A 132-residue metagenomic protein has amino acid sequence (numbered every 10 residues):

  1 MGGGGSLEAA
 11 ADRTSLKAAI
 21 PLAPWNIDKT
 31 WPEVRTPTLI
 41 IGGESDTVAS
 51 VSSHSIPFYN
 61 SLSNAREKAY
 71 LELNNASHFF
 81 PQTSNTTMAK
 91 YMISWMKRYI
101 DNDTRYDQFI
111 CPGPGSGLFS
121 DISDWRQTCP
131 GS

Functional and structural regions predicted by a protein language model:
M1-V34: Primarily recognizes the serine-hydrolase "nucleophile elbow" in alpha/beta-hydrolase and SGNH/GDSL folds
A18, P37-L39, A69: Proline-centered loop/turn at the N-terminus of a beta-strand
I20-A23, I41, L73-N74: Alpha/beta-hydrolase-fold catalytic nucleophile elbow
V34, I40-G42, D46: Short beta-strand/loop motif that positions the catalytic acidic residue of the alpha/beta-hydrolase fold
S45-S50, H78-F79: Acidic catalytic loop of the alpha/beta-hydrolase fold
A49-S61: Short alpha-helix in the alpha/beta-hydrolase fold that links the catalytic acid
S61-F79: Catalytic histidine neighborhood in serine/cysteine hydrolases with alpha/beta-hydrolase-type architecture
N74-N75, Q82-S132: Alpha/beta-hydrolase-fold serine-hydrolase catalytic core, especially in secreted/extracellular enzymes
